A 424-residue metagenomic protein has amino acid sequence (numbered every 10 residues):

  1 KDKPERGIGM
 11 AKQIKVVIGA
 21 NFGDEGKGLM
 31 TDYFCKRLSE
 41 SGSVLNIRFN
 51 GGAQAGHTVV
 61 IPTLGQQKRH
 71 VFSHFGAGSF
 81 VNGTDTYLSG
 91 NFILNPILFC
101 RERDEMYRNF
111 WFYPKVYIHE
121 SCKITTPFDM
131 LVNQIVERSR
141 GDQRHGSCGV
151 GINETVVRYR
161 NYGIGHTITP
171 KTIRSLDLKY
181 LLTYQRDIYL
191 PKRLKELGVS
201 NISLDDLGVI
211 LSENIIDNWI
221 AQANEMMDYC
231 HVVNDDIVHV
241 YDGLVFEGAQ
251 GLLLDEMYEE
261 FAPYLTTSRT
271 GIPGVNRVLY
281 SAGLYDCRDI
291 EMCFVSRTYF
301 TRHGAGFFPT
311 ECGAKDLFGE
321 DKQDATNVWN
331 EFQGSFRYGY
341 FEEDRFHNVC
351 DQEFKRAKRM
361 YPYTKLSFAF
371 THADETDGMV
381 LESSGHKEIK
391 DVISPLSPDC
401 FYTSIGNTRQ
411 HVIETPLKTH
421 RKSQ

Functional and structural regions predicted by a protein language model:
K1-G9: Short, Lys/Arg-enriched N-terminal segments with co-localized hydrophobic residues within the first ~10-30 amino acids
A11-Q424: Non-transmembrane, aqueous-exposed alpha-helical and coiled segments at domain scale
